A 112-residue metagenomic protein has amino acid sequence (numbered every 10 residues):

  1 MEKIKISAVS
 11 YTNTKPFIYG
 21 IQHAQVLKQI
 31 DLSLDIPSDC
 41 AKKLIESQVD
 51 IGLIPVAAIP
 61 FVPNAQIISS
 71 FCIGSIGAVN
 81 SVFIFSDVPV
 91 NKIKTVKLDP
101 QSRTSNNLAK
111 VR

Functional and structural regions predicted by a protein language model:
M1-R112: Domain-level signature for soluble enzymes in the chorismate/prephenate branch of the shikimate pathway
